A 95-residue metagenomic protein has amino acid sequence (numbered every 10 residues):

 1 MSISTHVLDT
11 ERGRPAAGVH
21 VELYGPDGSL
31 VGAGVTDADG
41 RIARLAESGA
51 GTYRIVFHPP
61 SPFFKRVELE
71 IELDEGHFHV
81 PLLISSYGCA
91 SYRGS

Functional and structural regions predicted by a protein language model:
M1-A16, G25-P26, Y92-S95: Beta-strand-rich domain onsets/edges
S2, G18-H20, T52: Exposed beta-strand and adjacent loop surfaces of beta-rich binding modules that mediate intermolecular recognition
H20-G32: Short amphipathic beta-strand segments in non-cytosolic proteins
S29-A43: Short, acidic Ser/Thr/Gly-rich low-complexity loop/linker segments typical of extracellular and cell-surface proteins
I42-A50: Short, surface-exposed loop/turn motifs with a glycine/proline- and acidic-biased composition
A50-S95: Feature of secretome-associated and extracellular-like proteins
